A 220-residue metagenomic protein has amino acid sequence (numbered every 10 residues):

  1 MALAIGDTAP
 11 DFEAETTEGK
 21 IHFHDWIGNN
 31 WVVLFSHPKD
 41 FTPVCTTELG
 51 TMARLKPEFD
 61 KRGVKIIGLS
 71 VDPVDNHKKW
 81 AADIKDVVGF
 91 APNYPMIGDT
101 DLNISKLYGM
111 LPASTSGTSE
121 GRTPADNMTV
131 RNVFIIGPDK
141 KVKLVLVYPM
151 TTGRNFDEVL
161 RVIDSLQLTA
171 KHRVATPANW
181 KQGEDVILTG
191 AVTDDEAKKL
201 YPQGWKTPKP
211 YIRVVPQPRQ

Functional and structural regions predicted by a protein language model:
M1-Q220: Chalcogenol-based redox active-site neighborhoods
